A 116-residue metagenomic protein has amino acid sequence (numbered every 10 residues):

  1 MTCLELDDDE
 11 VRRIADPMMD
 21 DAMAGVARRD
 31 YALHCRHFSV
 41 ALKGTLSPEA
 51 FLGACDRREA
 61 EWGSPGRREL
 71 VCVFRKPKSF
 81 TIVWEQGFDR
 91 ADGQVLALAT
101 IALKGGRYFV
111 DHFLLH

Functional and structural regions predicted by a protein language model:
M1-C3, A41-G44, A97-A102: Charged, low-complexity, helix/coiled-coil-prone segments
M1-R28: Short, low-complexity N-terminal intrinsically disordered segments enriched in polar/charged residues
T2-L4, V11-R13, P48-E49, K76-F80 (+1 more regions): Contiguous, function-dense segments enriched for cysteine-driven chemistry and partner/ligand-binding capacity
D7-V11, R28-L33, A60, V73-R75: Short amphipathic alpha-helical segments, especially helix-boundary/capping motifs
D16-P17, D21, A32-C72: Short solvent-exposed beta->alpha transition segments
G53-R107, H112-H116: Surface-exposed, charged secondary-structure patches
